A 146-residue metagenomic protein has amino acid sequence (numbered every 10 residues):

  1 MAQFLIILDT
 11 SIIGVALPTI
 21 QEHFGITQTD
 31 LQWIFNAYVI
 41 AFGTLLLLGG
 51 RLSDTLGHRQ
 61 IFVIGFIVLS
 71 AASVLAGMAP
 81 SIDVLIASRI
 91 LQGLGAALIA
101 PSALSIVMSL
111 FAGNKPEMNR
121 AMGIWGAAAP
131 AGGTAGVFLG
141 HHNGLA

Functional and structural regions predicted by a protein language model:
M1-A146: Transmembrane-helix bundle of Major Facilitator Superfamily
